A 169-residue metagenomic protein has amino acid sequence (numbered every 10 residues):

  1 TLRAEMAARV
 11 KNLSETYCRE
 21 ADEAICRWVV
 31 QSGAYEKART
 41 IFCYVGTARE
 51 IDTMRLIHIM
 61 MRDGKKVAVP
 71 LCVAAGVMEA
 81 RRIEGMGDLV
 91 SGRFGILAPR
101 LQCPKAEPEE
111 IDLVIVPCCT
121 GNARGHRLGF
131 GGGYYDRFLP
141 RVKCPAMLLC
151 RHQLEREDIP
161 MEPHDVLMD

Functional and structural regions predicted by a protein language model:
T1, A8-L13, R100, K105 (+3 more regions): Surface-exposed, charge/polar-rich loops and edge strands
T1-E109: N-terminal active-site beta-alpha-beta segment that forms phosphate/nucleotide-binding and substrate-recognition loops
C43, V116-P117: Redox-cofactor binding/interface segments in oxidoreductases and associated redox assembly factors
T47-R49, C119-A123: Short glycine-rich anion-binding loops that position phosphate/pyrophosphate groups of nucleotides and phosphorylated
